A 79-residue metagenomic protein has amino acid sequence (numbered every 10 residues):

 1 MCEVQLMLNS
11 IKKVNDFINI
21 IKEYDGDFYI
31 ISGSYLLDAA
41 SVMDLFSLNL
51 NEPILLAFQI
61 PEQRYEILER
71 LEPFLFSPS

Functional and structural regions predicted by a protein language model:
C2-V4, Y24-G26, L50-I54: A generic structural signal for short beta-strands and their flanking turns/coil linkers
I11-Y24, Y35-L50, I67-E72: Amphipathic alpha-helical interaction surfaces in cytosolic regulatory modules
N49-S79: C-terminal structural segments of small proteins and small subunits
